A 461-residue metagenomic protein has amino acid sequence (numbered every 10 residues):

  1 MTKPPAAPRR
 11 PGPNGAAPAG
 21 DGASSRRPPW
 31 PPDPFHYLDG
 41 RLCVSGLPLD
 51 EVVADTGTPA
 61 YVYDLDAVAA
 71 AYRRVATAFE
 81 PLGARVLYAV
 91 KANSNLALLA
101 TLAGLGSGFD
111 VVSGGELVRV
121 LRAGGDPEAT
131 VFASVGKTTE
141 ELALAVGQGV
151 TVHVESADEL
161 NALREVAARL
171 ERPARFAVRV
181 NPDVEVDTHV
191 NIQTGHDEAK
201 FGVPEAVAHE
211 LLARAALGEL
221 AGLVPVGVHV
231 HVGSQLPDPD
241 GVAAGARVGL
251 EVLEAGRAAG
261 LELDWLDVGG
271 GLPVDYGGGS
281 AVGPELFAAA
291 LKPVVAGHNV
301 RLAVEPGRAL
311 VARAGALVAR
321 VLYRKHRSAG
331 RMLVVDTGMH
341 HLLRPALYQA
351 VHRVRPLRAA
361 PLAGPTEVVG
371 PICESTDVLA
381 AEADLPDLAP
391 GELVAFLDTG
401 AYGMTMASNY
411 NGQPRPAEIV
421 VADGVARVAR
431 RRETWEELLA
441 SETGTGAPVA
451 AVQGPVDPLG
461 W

Functional and structural regions predicted by a protein language model:
M1-A168, R172-A174, G218-L220, V224 (+2 more regions): A charged N-terminal "starter" segment
T2-S25, P182-K325, L385-L388, N411-Q413 (+1 more regions): Active-site loop/helix belt of alpha/beta enzymes
P48, V52, D64-A67, A71 (+20 more regions): General structural feature for long, well-ordered alpha-helical segments within catalytic domains of soluble enzymes
V53, A290, N299-W461: Charged (often Lys/Glu-rich) extended helix/loop segments that serve as interaction or gating elements
P81, R169-E171, A259, A281 (+2 more regions): Short, glycine- and charge-enriched coil/turn segments that flank and shape catalytic ligand pockets
G83-L87, G106-G108, P127-V131, T151-H153 (+7 more regions): Structural preference for beta-strand elements that scaffold enzyme active sites
A89-N95, G114-G115, V135-K137, E155-E159 (+7 more regions): Active-site beta-loop-alpha junctions enriched in small/polar residues
L98-L99, R122-A123, L142-V146, L163-V166 (+6 more regions): Short acidic, glycine/serine/threonine-rich loops at helix termini
